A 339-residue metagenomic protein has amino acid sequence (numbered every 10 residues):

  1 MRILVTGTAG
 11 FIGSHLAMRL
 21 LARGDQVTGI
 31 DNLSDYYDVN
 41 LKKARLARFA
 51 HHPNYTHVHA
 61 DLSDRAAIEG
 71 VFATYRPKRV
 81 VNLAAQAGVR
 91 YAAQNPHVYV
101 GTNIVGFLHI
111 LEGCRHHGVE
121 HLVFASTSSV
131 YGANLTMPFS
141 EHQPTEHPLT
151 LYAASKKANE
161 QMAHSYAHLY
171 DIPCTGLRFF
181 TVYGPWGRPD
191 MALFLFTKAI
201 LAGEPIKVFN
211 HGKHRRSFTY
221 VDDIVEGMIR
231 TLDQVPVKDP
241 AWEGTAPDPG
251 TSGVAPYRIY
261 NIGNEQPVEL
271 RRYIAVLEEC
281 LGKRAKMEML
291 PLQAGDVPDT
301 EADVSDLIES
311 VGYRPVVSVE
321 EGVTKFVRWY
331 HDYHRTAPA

Functional and structural regions predicted by a protein language model:
M1-V182, Y313, V317, K325 (+2 more regions): N-terminal Rossmann-like NAD(P)+-binding domain of SDR-like oxidoreductases, especially those catalyzing
H15, N40-A44, G70, Q94 (+4 more regions): Generic recognition of short, well-ordered alpha-helical segments
A22, I200-A339: C-terminal substrate-binding subdomain of Rossmann-fold SDR/epimerase-dehydratase oxidoreductases
S63, A87, V130, G187 (+2 more regions): Short alpha-helical
A66, I104-E112, D190, D222-V225 (+1 more regions): Conserved active-site region of classical short-chain dehydrogenase/reductase
M137-P138, P189-T197: A glycine/serine/threonine-rich, flexible loop-to-helix segment that serves as the NAD(P) cofactor-binding "lid"
A158, M162, Y166, F196 (+2 more regions): Hydrophobic alpha-helix immediately C-terminal to the catalytic Tyr-X-X-X-Lys motif of short-chain
